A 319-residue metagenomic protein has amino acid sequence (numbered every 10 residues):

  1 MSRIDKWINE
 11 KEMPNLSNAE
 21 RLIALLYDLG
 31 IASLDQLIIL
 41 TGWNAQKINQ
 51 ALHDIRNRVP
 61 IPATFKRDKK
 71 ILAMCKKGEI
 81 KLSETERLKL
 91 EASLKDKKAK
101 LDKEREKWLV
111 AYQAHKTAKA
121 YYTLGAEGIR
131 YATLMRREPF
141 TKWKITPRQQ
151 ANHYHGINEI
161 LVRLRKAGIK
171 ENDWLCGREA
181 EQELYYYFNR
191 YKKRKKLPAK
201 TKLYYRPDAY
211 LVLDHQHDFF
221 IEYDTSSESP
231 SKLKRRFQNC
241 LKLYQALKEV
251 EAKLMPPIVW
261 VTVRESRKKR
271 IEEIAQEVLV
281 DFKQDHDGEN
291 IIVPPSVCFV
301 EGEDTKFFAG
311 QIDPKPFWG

Functional and structural regions predicted by a protein language model:
M1-I145: Nuclease-adjacent, charged terminal/linker segments that flank catalytic cores
S2-E10, L16-S17, L40, R58 (+2 more regions): Electrostatic, structured charged patches in enzyme active sites and in nucleic-acid/phosphate-binding
